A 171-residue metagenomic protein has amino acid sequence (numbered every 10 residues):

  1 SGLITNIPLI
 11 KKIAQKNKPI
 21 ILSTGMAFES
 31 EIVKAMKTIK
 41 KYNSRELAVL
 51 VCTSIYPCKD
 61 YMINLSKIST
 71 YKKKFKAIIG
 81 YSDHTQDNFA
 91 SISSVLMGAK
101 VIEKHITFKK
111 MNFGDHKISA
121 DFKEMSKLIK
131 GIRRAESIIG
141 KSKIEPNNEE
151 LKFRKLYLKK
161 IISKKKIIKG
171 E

Functional and structural regions predicted by a protein language model:
S1-E171: Catalytic cores and adjacent flexible loops of soluble metabolic enzymes that perform enolate/carbanion chemistry on
